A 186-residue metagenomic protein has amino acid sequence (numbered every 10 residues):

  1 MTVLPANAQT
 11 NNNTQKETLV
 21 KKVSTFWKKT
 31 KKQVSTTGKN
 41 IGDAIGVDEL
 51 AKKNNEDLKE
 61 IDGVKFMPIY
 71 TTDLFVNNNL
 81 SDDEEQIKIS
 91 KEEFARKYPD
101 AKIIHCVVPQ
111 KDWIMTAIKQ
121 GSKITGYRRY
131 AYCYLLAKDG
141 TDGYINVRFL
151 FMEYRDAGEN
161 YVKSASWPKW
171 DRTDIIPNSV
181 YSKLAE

Functional and structural regions predicted by a protein language model:
L4-A8: Sec/Tat signal peptide C-region and signal peptidase I cleavage site
T10-E186: Cystatin/cathelin-like cysteine-protease inhibitor module
